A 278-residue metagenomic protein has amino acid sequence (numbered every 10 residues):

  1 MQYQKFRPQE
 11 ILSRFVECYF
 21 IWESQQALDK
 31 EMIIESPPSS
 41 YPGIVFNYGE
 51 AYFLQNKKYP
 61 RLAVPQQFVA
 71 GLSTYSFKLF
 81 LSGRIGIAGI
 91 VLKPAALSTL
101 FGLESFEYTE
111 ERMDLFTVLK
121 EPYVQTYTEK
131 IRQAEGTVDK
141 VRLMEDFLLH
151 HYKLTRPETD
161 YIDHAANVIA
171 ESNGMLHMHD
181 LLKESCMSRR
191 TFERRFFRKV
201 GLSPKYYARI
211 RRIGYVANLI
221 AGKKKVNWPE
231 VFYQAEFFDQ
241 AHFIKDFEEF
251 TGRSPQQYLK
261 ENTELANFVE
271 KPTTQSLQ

Functional and structural regions predicted by a protein language model:
M1-E171, H177-H179, E184-R189, S203 (+4 more regions): Alpha-helical bundle regulatory/interaction domains
H177, R195-F196: Extended amphipathic alpha-helical scaffolding segments in membrane-proximal extra-membrane regions of membrane
R190, R194-R195, L202, Y206-G222 (+1 more regions): Catalytic-pocket segment enriched in acidic/His residues
R198-L202, D246-Q256: A secondary-structure capping/hinge motif
I210, K245, E261: Residue-level "edge-of-site" marker
